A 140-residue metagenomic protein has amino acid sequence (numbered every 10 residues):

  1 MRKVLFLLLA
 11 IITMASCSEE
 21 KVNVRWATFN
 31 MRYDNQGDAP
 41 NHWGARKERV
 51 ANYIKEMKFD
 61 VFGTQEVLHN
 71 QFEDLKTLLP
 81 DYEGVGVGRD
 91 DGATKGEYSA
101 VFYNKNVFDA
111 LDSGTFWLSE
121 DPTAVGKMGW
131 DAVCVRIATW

Functional and structural regions predicted by a protein language model:
M1-V22: Bacterial Sec-dependent N-terminal signal peptides
T13, A27, G63: Conserved Rossmann-like nucleotide-binding pocket used by diverse enzymes that bind dinucleotide cofactors
N23-W26, F59: Alpha/beta-hydrolase fold active-site loops
R25-D34, D38, F72, L79-G84: Internal alpha/beta domain cores that form substrate/cofactor-binding pockets in large enzymes and binding proteins
T28-E48, F116-V135: Acidic/histidine-rich helix-loop elements that form or flank divalent-metal/phosphate-binding sites at the catalytic
Y53-I54, K58-F62: Proline-aspartate-enriched helix->loop->beta-strand connector
V61-W140: Structured beta-strand-rich core segments of catalytic domains in phosphoester-bond hydrolases
